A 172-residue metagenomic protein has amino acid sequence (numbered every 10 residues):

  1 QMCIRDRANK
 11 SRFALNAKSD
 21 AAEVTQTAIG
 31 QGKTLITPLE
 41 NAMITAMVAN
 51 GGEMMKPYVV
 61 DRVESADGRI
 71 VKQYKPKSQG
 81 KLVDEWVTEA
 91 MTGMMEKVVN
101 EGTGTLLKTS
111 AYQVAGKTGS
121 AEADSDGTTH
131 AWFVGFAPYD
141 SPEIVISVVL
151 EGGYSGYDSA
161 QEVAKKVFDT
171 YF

Functional and structural regions predicted by a protein language model:
Q1, R5-E151: Beta-lactam-recognizing serine transpeptidase/beta-lactamase-like catalytic domain environment
T37-M43, S159-K166: Short amphipathic alpha-helical face segments that pack within enzyme cores and frequently flank/anchor catalytic
E53, S155-D158: Extracytoplasmic/secreted cell-surface and envelope-processing proteins
R69-K77, Q161-F172: Short, gly/Ser/Thr-rich active-site loops of penicillin-recognizing serine hydrolases
